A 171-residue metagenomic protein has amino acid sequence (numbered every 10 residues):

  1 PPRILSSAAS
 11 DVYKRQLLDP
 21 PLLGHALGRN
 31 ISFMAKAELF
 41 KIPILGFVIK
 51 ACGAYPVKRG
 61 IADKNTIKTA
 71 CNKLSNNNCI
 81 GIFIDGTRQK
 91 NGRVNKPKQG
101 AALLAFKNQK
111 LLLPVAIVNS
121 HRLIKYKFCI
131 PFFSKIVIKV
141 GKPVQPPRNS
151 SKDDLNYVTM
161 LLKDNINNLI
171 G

Functional and structural regions predicted by a protein language model:
P1, Y55-A62, S150, D154: Pocket-edge positions in alpha/beta enzyme catalytic cores
P1-A9, Y13: Single conserved hydrophobic/aromatic residue that forms the stacking wall/gate of nucleotide- or nucleobase-binding
I4, R15, H25, L74 (+1 more regions): A generic structural signal for short, solvent-exposed coil/turn residues that cap or connect secondary-structure
L5, D19, V158: Hydrophobic (often cysteine-bearing) scaffold residues that line and stabilize catalytic clefts of nucleotide/cofactor
L5, Q16, D63, P97-K98: Short, conserved glycine- and acidic-residue-centered signature motifs in active-site or ligand-binding loops
L5, V48-I49, K73, L104: Structural alpha-helical scaffold elements that stabilize or flank donor/cofactor-binding regions in carbohydrate
S10-I61, T69: Catalytic core of membrane glycerolipid acyltransferases/transacylases, capturing the structured, soluble-facing
N65-G171: Non-catalytic C-terminal accessory region of glycerolipid acyltransferases and related lyso-lipid remodeling enzymes
